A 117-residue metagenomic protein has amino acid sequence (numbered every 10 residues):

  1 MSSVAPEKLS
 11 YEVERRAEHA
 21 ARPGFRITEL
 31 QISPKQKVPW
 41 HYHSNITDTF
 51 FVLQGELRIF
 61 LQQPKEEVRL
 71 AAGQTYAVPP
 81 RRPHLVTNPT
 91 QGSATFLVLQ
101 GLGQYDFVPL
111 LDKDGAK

Functional and structural regions predicted by a protein language model:
M1-T28, P39-W40, P109-K117: A short, N-terminal "cap"/entry segment at the start of jelly-roll beta-barrel domains of the cupin/DSBH fold
H19-R26, K35-F51, Q63-P64: A short beta-loop-beta micro-motif enriched in histidine and acidic residues
I32-S33, S44-I59, L99-G101: Short, conserved beta-strand element in jelly-roll/cupin
W40, I59-F60, V78: A generic structural signal for residues embedded in beta-strands
R58, E66, Y105: Flexible, glycine-rich phosphate/dinucleotide-binding loops and adjacent beta-alpha linkers at cofactor/substrate
P64-P80: Short acidic-glycine-tyrosine-enriched beta hairpin
A72, P80-D106: Ligand-binding loop in jelly-roll beta-barrel domains
